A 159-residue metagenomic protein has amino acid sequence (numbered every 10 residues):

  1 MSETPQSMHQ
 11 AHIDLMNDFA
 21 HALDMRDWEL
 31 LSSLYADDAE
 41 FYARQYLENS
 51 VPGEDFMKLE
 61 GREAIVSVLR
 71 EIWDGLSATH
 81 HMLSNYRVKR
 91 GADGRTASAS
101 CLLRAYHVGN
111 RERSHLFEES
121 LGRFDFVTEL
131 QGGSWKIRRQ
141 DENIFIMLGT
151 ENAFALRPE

Functional and structural regions predicted by a protein language model:
M1-D37: Short, low-complexity N-terminal intrinsically disordered segments enriched in polar/charged residues
S2, D27, L34, Q45-L47 (+3 more regions): Residue-level detector of alpha-helical recognition elements and their boundaries
S2-Q6, F56-L59, H115: Charge-dense, low-complexity intrinsically disordered segments
I13, N17, E63-V66, G122: Generic alpha-helical structural signal
A22-W28, G61, T150-P158: Short N-terminal signal/transit or membrane-insertion segments and the immediately adjacent low-complexity/disordered
L30, A36-L103: A solvent-exposed, acidic/Ser-Thr-rich amphipathic alpha-helical stretch
D74-E159: A beta-strand edge to alpha-helix "cap/lid" segment located at domain peripheries
